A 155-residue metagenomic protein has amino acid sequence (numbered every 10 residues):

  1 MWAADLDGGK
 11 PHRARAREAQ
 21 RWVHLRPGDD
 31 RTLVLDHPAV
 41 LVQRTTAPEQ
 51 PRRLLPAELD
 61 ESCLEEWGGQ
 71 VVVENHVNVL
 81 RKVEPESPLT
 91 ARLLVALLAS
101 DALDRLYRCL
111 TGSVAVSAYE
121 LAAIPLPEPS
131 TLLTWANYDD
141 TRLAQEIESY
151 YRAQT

Functional and structural regions predicted by a protein language model:
M1-L133, D140-Q154: Polybasic, glycine- and aromatic-enriched phosphate-binding surface used to engage nucleic acids
